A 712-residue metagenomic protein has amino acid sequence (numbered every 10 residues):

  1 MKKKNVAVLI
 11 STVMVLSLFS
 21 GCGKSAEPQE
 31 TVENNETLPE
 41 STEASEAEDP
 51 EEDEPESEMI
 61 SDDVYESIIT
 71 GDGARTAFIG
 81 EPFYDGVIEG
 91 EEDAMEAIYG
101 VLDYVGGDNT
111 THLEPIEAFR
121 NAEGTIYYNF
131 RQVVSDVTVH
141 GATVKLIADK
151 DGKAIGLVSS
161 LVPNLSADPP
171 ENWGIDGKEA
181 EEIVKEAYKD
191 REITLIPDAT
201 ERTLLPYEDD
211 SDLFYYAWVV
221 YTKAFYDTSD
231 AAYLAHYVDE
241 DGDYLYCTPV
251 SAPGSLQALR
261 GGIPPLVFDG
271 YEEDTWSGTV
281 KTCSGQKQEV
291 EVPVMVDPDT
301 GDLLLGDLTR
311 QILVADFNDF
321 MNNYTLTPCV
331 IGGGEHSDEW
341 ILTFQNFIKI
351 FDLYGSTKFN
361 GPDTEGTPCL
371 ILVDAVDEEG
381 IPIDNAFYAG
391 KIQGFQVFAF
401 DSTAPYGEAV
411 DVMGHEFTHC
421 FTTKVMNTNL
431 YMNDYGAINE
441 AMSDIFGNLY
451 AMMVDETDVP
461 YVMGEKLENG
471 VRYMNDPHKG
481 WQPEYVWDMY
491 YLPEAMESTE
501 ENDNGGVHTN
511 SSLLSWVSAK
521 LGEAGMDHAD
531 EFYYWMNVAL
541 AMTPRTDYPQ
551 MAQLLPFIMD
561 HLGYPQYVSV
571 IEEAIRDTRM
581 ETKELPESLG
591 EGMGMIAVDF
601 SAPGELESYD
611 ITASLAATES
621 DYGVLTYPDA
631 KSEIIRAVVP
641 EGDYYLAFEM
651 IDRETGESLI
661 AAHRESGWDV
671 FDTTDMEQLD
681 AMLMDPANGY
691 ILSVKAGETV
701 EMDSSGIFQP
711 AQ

Functional and structural regions predicted by a protein language model:
K4-S25: Sec-dependent N-terminal signal peptides of Gram-positive bacterial secreted proteins and lipoproteins
N5, A26, D434-I438: A glycine-rich, coil/turn loop motif that links secondary-structure elements
L18-S45: Sec-dependent signal peptide cleavage junction
E52-M413, C420-D444, N448-A597, S601-A616 (+7 more regions): Zymogen propeptides/activation segments of proteases
G697-E698: Extracellular interdomain linker/stem segments of modular secreted and single-pass surface proteins
